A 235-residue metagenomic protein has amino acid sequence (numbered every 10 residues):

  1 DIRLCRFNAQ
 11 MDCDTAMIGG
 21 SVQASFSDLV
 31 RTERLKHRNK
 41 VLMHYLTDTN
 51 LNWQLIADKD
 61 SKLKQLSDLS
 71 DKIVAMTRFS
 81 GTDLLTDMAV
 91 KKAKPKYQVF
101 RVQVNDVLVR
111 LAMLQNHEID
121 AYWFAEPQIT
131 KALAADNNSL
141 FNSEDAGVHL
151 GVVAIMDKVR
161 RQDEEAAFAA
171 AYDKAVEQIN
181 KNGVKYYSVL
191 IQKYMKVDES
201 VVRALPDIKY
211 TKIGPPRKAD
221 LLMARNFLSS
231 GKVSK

Functional and structural regions predicted by a protein language model:
D1-P95, R101-V102, M113, D120-E126 (+1 more regions): Short, glycine-/small- and polar/acidic-enriched structural segments that line small-molecule recognition paths
Q10, L66, V107, G183-V184 (+1 more regions): Residues at or immediately preceding the N-termini of alpha-helices
T15-A16, H37-N39, I56-A57, A134-D136 (+3 more regions): Short secondary-structure transition/capping segments
G20, H117, D136, N226 (+1 more regions): Short glycine-centered helix-capping/turn motifs at secondary-structure transition points
V30, P95-V102, D106-I191: Pocket-lining segment of extracytoplasmic ligand-binding domains
L63, N116-H117, P216-D220: Short, surface-exposed amphipathic charged segments that create phosphate/polyanion-binding patches used for binding
R161-S234: Secondary-structure end/capping motifs
